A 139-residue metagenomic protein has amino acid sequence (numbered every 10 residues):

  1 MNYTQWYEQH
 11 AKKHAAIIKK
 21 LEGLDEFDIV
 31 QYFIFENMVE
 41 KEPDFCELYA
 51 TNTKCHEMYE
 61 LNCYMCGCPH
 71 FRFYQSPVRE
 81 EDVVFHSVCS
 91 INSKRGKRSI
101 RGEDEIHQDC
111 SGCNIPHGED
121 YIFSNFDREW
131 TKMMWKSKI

Functional and structural regions predicted by a protein language model:
N2-I139: Cysteine-centered metal-binding/redox modules
